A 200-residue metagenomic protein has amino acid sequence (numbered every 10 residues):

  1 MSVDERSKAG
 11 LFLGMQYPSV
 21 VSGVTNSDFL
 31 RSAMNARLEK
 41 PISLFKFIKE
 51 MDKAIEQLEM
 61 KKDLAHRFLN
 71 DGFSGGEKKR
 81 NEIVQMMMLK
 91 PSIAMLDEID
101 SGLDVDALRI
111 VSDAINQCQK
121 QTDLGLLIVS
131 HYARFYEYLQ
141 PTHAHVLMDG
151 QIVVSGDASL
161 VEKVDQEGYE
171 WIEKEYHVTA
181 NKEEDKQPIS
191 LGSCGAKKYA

Functional and structural regions predicted by a protein language model:
M1-F12, V164: ABC ATPase NBD coupling module
A9, Q16-S92: ABC-family P-loop ATPase nucleotide-binding domains
S92-E98: Walker B motif beta-strand of ABC-family P-loop ATPases
E98-I99, D106: Walker B catalytic motif
L108-D123: Helical segment within the ABC ATPase nucleotide-binding domain
D123-H131: Conserved H-loop
Y132-T142: Conserved H-loop
L147, Q151-K174: Conserved beta-strand-loop-alpha-helix hinge in the C-terminal portion of ABC ATPase nucleotide-binding domains
